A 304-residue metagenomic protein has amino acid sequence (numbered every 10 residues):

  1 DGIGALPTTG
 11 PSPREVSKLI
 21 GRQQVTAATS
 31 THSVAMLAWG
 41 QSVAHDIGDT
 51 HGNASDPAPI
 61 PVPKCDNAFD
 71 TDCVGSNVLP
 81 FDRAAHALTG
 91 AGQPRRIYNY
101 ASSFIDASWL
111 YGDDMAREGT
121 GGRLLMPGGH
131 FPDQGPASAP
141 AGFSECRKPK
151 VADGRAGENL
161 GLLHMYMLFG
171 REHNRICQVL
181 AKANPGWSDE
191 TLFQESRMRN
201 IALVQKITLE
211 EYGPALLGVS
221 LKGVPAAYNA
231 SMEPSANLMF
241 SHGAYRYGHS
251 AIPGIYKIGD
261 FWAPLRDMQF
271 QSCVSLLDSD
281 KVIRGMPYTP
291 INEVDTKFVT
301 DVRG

Functional and structural regions predicted by a protein language model:
D1-V179, M198-G304: N-terminal accessory/cap region of cofactor-dependent oxidoreductases and related radical enzymes
I176-L192: Inter-helical turn/loop segments and adjacent helix faces that build the functional surface of alpha-helical bundle
L192-M198: Alpha-helical scaffold segments that form or flank carboxylate-/histidine-based iron centers
